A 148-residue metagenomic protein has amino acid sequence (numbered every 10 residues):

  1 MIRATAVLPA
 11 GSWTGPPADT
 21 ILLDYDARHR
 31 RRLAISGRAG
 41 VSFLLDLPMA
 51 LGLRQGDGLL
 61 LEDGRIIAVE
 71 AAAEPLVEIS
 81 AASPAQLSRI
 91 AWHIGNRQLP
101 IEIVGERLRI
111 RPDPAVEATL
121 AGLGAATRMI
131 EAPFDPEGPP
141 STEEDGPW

Functional and structural regions predicted by a protein language model:
M1-P17, A27, A39, I110-W148: Helix-rich terminal scaffold detector
A4, T20-L23, L59, V77 (+2 more regions): Generic preference for hydrophobic/aromatic residues in regular secondary structure cores
G15, S36, E74, L99-I101: General secondary-structure edge motif
L22, R28-H93, R109: Compact, glycine-rich, soluble single-domain proteins
D24-Y25, R31-A34, D46, V77-E78 (+4 more regions): Generic ordered-secondary-structure signal
G52-Q55, L76, Q98-I101, R109-R111 (+2 more regions): Short C-terminal domain-edge/linker segments immediately following a structured domain
P84-I130: Acidic and generally charged, gly/proline-rich low-complexity regions
